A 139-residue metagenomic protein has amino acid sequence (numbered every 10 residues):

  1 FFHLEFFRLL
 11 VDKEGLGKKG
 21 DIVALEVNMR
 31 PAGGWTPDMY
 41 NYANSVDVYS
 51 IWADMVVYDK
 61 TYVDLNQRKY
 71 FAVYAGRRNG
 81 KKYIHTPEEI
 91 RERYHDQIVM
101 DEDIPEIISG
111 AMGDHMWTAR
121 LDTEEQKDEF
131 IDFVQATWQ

Functional and structural regions predicted by a protein language model:
F1-G34, N66, G76-R77, K81-Y83: Conserved metal-phosphate-binding beta-hairpin within the catalytic cores of diverse ATP-dependent phosphoryl-transfer
L25, M29, V46-D54: Internal, well-ordered alpha-helical scaffold/interface segments that support domain packing or protein-protein contacts
N28-N44, M100: Glycine-rich phosphate/pyrophosphate-binding beta-alpha loops
N41-S45, Y49, K127: Short, charged, low-complexity patches
I51-Q139: Peripheral (often C-terminal) accessory segments that flank ATP-dependent C-N-forming ligase machineries
